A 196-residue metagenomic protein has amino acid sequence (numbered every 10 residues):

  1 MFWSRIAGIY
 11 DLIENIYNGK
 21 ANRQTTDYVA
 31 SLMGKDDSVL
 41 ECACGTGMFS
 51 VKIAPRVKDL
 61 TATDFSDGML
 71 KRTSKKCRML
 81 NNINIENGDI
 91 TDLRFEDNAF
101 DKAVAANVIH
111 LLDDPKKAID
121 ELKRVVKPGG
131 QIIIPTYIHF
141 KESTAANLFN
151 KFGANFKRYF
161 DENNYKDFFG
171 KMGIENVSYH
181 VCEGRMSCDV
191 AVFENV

Functional and structural regions predicted by a protein language model:
M1-G34, M48, R72, K76 (+3 more regions): Conserved class I S-adenosyl-L-methionine
I13-I16, I133-V190: C-terminal alpha-helical "lid/dimerization" subdomain adjacent to the S-adenosyl-L-methionine
S38, G130-Q131: Short glycine-centered segments of the SAM/dcSAM-binding site in methyltransferase folds
L40-D92: Class I SAM-dependent methyltransferase SAM/SAH-binding core
T91-K102: A short acidic, Gly/Pro-enriched loop at the edge of an enzyme's catalytic core that lines a small-molecule cofactor
K102-D114: A short SAM/SAH-binding and catalytic strip from SAM-dependent methyltransferases
K116-P128: A short glycine-rich, Lys/Arg-flanked "PGG" loop and its adjoining helix->strand segment in the class I
A191-V196: C-terminal lobe and adjacent flexible extensions of AdoMet/dcAdoMet transferase-like proteins
